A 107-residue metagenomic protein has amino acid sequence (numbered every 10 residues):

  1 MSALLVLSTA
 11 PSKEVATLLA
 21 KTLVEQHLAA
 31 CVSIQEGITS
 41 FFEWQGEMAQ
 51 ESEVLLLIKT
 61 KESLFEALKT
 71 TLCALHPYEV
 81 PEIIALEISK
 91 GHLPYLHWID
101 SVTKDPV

Functional and structural regions predicted by a protein language model:
M1-V107: Positively charged, small/polar-rich N-terminal and surface patches that mediate targeting and assembly and bind
